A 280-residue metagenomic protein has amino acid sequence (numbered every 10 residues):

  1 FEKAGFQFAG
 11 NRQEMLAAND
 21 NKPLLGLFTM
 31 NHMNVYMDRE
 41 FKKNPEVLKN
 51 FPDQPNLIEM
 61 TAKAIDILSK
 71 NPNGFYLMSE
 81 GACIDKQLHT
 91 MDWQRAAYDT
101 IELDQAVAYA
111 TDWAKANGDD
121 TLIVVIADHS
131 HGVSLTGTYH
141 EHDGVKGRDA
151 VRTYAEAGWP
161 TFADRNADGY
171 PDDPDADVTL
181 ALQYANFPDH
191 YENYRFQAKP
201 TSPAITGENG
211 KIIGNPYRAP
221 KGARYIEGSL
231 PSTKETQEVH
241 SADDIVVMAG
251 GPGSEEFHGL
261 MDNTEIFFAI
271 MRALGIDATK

Functional and structural regions predicted by a protein language model:
F1-K280: A post-motif C-terminal structural segment
